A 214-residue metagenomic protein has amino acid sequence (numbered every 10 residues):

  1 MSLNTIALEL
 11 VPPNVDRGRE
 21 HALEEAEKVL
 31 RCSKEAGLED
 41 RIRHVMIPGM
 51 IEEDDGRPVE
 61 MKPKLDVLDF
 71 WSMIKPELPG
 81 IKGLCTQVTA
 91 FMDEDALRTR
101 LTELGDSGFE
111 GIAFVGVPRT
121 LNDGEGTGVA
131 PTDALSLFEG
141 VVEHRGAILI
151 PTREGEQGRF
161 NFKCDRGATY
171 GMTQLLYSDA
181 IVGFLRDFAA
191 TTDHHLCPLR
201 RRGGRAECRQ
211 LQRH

Functional and structural regions predicted by a protein language model:
M1-V11, V15-D16, E20-L23: N-terminal amphipathic alpha-helix/helix-capping segment at the start of soluble metabolic enzymes
N4-L10, R43-I47, K82-Q87, I112-F114 (+3 more regions): Hydrophobic faces of well-ordered beta-strands that scaffold small-molecule active sites in alpha/beta enzyme cores
L10-N14, G49-E53, T89-M92, G116-T120 (+3 more regions): Active-site-proximal loop/turn and secondary-structure-junction residues that shape catalytic pockets, frequently
R17-E39, A113-T152, A190-H214: Active-site pocket-lining/capping segments in soluble small-molecule metabolic enzymes
H21-K28, T89-E103: Glycine-rich anion/phosphate-binding loops
A26-C32, I51-L78: Glycine-rich, positively charged N-terminal anion/phosphate-binding segment
G37-L38, G105, C164-D165: Non-catalytic positions within long, well-ordered alpha-helices that form the structural scaffold/packing of enzyme
E39-V67, G116-G126, A168-F188: Glycine-rich, proline-tolerant flexible connector loops at the mouths of alpha/beta enzymes
